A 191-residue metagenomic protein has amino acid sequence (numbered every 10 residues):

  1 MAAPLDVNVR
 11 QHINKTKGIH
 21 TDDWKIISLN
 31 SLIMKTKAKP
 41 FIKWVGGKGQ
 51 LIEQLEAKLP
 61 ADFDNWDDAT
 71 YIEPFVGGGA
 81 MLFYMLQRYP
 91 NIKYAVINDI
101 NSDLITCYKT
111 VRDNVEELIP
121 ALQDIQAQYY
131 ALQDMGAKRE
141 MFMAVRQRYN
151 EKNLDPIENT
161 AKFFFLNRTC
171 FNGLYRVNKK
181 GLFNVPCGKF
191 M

Functional and structural regions predicted by a protein language model:
A2-V9, D22-D23: Acidic, Ala/Val/Gly-enriched low-complexity intrinsically disordered segments
H12: Cationic, low-complexity basic patches in intrinsically disordered or flexible, solvent-exposed regions
W24-T70, A80: S-adenosyl-L-methionine
T70-I72, V96: Structural motif
F75-V76: Class I SAM-dependent methyltransferase "Motif I" SAM/SAH-binding loop
A80-P90: Conserved SAM-binding loop of SAM-dependent methyltransferases across substrates and taxa, primarily the Class I
R88-M191: Class I S-adenosyl-L-methionine-dependent methyltransferase module
